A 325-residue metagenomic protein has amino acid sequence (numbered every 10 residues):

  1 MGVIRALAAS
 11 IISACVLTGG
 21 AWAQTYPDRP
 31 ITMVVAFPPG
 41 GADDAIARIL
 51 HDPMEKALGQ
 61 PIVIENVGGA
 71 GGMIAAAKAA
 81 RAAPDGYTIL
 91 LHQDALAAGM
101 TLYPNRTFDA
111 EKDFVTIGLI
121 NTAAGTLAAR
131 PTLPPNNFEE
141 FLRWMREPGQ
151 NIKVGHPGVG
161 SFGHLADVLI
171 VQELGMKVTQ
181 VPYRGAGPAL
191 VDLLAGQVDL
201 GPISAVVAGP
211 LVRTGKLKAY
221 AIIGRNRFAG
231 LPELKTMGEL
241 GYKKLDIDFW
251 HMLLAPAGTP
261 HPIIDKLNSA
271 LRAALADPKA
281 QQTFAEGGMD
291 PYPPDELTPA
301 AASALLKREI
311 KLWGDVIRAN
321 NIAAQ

Functional and structural regions predicted by a protein language model:
M1-V3: N-terminal secretory signal peptides that target proteins for export/translocation
R5-G19: Bacterial N-terminal signal peptides
W22-D113, Q150-K153, G175-S204, L211 (+1 more regions): N-terminal (or domain-start) structured segment
D28-P30, R213, E239, H261-Q325: An extracytoplasmic/periplasmic, membrane-proximal ligand-sensing/linker region
G40, D94-A95, R130-P135, H156-S161 (+4 more regions): Short coil/turn segments
R81-Y87, T101-P188, L200, M237 (+1 more regions): Hinge/capping helix and adjacent helix->loop/strand transition within the periplasmic-binding protein
D109-I120, K177-V181, D199-L200, G209-I247 (+1 more regions): Short beta-strand->loop
